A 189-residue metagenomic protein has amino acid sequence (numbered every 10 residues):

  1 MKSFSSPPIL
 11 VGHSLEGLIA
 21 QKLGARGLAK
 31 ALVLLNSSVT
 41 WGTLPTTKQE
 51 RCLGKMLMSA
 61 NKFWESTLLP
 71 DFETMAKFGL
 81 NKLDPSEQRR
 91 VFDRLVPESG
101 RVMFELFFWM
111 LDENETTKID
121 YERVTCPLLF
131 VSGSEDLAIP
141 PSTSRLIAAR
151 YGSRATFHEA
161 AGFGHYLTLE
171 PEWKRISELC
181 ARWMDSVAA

Functional and structural regions predicted by a protein language model:
M1-P8: Conserved acidic catalytic loop of the alpha/beta-hydrolase fold
V11-E16, A20: Gly/Ala-rich beta-loop-alpha elbow adjacent to hydrolase catalytic centers
L28-F63, V102-M110: Flexible "cap/lid" loop of the alpha/beta hydrolase fold
Q49-R94, V102: Helix-rich cap/lid subdomain of alpha/beta-hydrolase
R89-T116: Hydrophobic, aromatic-rich cap/lid helix
V124, F130-S132, D136: Short beta-strand/loop motif that positions the catalytic acidic residue of the alpha/beta-hydrolase fold
C126, P140-A149: Short alpha-helix in the alpha/beta-hydrolase fold that links the catalytic acid
R154-A189: Catalytic active-site module of serine/aspartate enzymes centered on a nucleophile-bearing elbow/loop
